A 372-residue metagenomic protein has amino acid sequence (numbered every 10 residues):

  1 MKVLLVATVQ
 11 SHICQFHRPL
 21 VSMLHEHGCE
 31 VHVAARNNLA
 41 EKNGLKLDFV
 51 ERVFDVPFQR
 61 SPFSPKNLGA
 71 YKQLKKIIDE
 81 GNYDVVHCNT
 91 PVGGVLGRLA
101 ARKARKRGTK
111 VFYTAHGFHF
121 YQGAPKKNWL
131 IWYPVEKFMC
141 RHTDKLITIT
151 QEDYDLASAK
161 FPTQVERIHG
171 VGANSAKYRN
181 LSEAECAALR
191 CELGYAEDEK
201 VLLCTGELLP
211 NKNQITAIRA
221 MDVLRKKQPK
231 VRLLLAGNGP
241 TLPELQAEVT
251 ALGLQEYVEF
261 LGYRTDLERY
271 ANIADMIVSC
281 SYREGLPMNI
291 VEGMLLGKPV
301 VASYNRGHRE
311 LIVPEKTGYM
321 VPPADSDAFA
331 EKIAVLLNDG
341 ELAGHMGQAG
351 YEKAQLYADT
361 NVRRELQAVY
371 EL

Functional and structural regions predicted by a protein language model:
L5-K66, E152-S158, P240: N-terminal strand-loop element at the rim of the active site of nucleotide-sugar-dependent glycosyltransferases
C14-P19, K200-P229, L233, P240-Q246 (+2 more regions): A conserved mid-protein helix/loop that constitutes part of the nucleotide-sugar donor-binding site
F54-D55, K137-C186: Donor nucleotide-sugar binding/catalytic pocket of nucleotide-sugar-dependent glycosyltransferases
A188-C191, A328, V335, L342-L356 (+1 more regions): A short, well-ordered alpha-helix in the C-terminal region of glycosyltransferases
Q246-G262: Nucleotide-activated donor-binding/catalytic signature segment of Leloir-type glycosyltransferases, i.e., the conserved
Y263, Y282: Aromatic "clamp/platform" in nucleotide-sugar-dependent glycosyltransferases that forms part of the donor/acceptor
P299-A302: Short hydrophobic beta-strand element within catalytic cores of glycosyltransferases and related nucleotide-activated
P314-E315, Y319-S326, V335-G340: Conserved acidic donor-binding segment of nucleotide-sugar-dependent glycosyltransferases
